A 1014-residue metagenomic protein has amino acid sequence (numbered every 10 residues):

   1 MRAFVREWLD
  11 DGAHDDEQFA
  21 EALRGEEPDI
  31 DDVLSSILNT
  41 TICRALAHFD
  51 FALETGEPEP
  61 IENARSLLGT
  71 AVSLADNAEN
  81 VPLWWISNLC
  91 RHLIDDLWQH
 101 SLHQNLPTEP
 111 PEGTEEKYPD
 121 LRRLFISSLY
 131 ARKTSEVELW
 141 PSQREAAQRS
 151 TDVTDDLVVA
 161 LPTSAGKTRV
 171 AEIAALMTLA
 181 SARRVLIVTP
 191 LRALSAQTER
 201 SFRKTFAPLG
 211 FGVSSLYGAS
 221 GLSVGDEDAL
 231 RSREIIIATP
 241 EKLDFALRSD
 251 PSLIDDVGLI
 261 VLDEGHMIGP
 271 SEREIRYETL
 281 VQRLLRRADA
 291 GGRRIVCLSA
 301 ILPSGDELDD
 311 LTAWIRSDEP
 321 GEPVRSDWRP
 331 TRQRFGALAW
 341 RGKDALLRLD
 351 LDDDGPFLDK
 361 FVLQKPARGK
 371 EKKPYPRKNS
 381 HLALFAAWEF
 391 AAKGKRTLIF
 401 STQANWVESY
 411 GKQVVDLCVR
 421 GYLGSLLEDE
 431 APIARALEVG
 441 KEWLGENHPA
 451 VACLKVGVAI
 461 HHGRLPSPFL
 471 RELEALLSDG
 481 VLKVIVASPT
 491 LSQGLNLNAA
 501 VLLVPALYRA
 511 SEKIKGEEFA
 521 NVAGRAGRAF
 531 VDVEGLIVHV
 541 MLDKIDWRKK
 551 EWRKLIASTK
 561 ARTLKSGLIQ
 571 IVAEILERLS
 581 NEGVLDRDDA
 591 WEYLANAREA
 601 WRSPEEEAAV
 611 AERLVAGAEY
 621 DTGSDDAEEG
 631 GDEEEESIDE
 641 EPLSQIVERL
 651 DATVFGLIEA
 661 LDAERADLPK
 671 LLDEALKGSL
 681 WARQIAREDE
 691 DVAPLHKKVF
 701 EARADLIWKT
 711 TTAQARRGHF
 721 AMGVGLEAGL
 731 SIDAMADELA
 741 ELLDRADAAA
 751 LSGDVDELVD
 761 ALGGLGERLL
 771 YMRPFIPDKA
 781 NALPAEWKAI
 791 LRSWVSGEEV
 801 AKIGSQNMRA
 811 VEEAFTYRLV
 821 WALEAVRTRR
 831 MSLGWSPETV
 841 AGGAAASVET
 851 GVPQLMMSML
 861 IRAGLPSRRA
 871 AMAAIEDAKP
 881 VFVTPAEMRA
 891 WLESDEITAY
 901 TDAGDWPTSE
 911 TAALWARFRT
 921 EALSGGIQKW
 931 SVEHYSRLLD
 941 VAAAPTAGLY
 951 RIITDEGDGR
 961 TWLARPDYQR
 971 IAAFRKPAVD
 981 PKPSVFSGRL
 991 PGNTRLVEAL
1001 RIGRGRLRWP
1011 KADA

Functional and structural regions predicted by a protein language model:
M1-F125, F390-A392, G843, D905-T908 (+5 more regions): N-terminal accessory nucleic-acid engagement/regulatory domains that precede and modulate ATP-driven motor cores
E115-V137, P141-S142, A146, P162-A165 (+6 more regions): Conserved C-terminal RecA-like helicase domain
V153-A175, S271: Walker A/P-loop
R203-L247, P251, R325-W328, F335-L338: Inter-Walker segment of RecA-like/P-loop motor cores
I236, P240-D244, D250-R294: SF2 helicase catalytic motif II
Q282, R294-Q413, A459: Conserved interdomain linker/interface between the two RecA-like ATPase lobes of SF2 helicase motors
G291-R294, L497, V501, Y508-A557: Conserved segment of the helicase C-terminal RecA-like domain
E371-F385, K393, T402-N405, S409-V415 (+2 more regions): The feature captures the C-terminal accessory region of ATP-dependent helicases and related nucleic-acid translocases
